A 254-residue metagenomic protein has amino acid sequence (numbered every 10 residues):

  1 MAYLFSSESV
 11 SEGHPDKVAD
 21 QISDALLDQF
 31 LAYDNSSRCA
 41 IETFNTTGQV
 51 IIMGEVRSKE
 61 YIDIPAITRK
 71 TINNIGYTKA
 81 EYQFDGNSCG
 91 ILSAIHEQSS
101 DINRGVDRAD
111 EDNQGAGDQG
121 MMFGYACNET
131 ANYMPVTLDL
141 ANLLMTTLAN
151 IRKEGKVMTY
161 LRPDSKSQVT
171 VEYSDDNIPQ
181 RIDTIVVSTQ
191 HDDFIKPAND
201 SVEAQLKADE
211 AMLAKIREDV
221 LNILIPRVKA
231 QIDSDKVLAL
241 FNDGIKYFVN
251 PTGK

Functional and structural regions predicted by a protein language model:
M1-A40: N-terminal, positively charged regions that mediate nucleic acid binding
S6, G48, A66, N73-K254: Glycine-rich, mobile lid/loop segments that gate access to catalytic sites or pores
S11-A19, Y61, Y133, T137: Alpha-helix N-cap/helix-initiation motif
E12, G54, T189: Short glycine-centered, acidic/aromatic-flanked micro-motifs in structured strand/loop junctions that mark active-site
Y33-F44, I62-P65, A80-F84: Short N-terminal amphipathic alpha-helices
A40-S58: Short, charge-patterned binding micro-sites
E55-I62, T252-K254: Short glycine/threonine-rich loop-to-helix capping motif typified by GTGT followed within a few residues by an Asp-Pro
S58-I72: Active-site-surrounding "flap" and adjacent substrate/cofactor-binding loops of secreted or lumenal enzymes, prototyped
